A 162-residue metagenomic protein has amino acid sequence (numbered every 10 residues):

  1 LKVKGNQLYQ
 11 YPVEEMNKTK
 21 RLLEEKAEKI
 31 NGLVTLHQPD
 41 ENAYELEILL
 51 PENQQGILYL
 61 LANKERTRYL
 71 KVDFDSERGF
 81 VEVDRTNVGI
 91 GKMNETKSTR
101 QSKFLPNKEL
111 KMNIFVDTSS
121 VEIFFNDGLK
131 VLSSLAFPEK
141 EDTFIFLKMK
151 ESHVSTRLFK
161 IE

Functional and structural regions predicted by a protein language model:
K2-E162: Beta-rich accessory regions
